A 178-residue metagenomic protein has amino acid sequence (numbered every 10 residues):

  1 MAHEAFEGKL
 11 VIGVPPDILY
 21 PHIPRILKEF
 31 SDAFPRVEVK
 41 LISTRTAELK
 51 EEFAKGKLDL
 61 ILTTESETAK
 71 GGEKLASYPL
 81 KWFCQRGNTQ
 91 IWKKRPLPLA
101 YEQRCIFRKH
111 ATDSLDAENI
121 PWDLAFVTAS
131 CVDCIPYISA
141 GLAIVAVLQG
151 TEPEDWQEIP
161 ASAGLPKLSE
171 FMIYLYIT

Functional and structural regions predicted by a protein language model:
M1-H3: Alpha-helical linker/hinge and terminal dimerization helices associated with HTH transcriptional regulators
E7-T68, T128: Central regulatory/effector-binding core of bacterial HTH transcription factors
E48-L49, G71, D133-C134: Short acidic active-site motifs
F53-A54, A111, I135-G141: Hydrophobic residues within well-ordered alpha-helices
A69-E73, P136-T178: Beta-alpha-beta core module
K70-R104: Flexible hinge/capping segments at coil-to-helix
L97-E118: Secondary-structure junction motif
P121-T128: Glycine- and charged-residue-rich phosphate/anionic-cofactor binding loop of Rossmann-like
